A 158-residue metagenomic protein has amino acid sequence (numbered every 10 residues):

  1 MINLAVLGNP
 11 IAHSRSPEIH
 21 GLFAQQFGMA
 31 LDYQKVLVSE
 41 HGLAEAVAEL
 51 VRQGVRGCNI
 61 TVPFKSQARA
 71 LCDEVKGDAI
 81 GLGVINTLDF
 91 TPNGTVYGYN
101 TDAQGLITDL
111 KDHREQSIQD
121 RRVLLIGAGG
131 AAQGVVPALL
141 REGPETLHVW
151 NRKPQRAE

Functional and structural regions predicted by a protein language model:
I2-R114: Phosphate/diphosphate ligand-binding glycine-rich loop within oxidoreductases
N9, G127-G129: Glycine-rich Rossmann-fold phosphate-binding loop(s) that bind the pyrophosphate of adenine dinucleotide cofactors
S39-G42, G127, K153: Acidic/polar helix N-cap motif
Q116-R122, G143: Short helix-loop-beta connector
A132-Q133: N-terminal Rossmann-fold NAD(P) dinucleotide-binding loop
A138-L140: Aromatic pocket-lining residues of Rossmann-like dinucleotide-binding sites
E142-E158: NAD(P)-binding Rossmann-fold cofactor-contacting core
